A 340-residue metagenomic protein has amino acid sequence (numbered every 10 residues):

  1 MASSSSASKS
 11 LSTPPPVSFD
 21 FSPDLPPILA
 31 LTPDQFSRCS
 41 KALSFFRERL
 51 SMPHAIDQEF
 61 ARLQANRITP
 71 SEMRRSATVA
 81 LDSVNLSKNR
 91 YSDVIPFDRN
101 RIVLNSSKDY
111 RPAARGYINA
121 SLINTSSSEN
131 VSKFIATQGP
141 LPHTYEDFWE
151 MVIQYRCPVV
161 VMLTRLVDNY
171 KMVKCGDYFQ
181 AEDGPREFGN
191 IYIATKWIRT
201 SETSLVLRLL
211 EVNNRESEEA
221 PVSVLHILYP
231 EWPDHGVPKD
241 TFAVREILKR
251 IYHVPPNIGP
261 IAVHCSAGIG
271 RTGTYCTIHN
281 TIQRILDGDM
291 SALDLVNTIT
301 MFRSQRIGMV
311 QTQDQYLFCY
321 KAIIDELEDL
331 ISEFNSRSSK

Functional and structural regions predicted by a protein language model:
M1-K340: Cys-based phosphatases of the PTP/DUSP/CDC25 superfamily and their flanking regulatory architecture
